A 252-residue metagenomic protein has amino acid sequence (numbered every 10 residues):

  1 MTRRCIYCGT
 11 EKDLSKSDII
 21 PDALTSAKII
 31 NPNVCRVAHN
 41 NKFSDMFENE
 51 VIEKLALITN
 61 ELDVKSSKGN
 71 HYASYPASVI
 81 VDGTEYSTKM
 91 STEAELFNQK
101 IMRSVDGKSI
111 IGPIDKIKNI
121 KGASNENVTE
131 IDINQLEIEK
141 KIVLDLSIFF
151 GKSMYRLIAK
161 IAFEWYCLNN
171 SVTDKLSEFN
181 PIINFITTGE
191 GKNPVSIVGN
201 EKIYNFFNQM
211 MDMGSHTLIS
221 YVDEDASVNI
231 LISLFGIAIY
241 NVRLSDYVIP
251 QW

Functional and structural regions predicted by a protein language model:
M1-T10: N- or domain-start disorder-to-order transition segments that initiate the globular core
R3, T25-W252: Alpha-helical structural context detector biased toward long hydrophobic helices
G9-I29: Histidine-centered nuclease catalytic patch
